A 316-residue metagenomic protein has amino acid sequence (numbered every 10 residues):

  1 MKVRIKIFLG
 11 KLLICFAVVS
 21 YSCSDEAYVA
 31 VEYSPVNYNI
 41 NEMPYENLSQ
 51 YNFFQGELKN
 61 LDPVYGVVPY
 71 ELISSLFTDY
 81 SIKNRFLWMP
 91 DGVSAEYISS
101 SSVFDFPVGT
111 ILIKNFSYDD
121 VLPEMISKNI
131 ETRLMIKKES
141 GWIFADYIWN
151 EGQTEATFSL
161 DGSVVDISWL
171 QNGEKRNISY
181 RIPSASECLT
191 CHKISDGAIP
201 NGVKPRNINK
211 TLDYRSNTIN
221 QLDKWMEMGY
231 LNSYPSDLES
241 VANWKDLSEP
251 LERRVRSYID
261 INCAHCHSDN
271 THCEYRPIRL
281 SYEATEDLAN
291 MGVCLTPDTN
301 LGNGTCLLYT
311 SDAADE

Functional and structural regions predicted by a protein language model:
K2-L12: Bacterial N-terminal signal peptides that target proteins for export
K11-S20: Bacterial N-terminal signal peptides
S20-E42: Bacterial Sec-dependent N-terminal signal peptides
S34-V103, V108: A domain-level signal for the mature, folded cores of soluble proteins
L76, K83-G92, I98-S257: Extended surface/linker regions that mediate inter-domain or inter-protein docking in multi-component redox
R181, A198-I219, C273-L308: Gly/Gly-Pro-rich "capping" loops immediately C-terminal to redox-active cysteine motifs in periplasmic/lumenal
A185-N201, I261-L280: Periplasmic/extracellular electron-transfer cofactor-ligation site, primarily the c-type cytochrome heme-c attachment
Y309-A314: Conserved small/polar residues in nucleotide/adenosyl-binding loops
